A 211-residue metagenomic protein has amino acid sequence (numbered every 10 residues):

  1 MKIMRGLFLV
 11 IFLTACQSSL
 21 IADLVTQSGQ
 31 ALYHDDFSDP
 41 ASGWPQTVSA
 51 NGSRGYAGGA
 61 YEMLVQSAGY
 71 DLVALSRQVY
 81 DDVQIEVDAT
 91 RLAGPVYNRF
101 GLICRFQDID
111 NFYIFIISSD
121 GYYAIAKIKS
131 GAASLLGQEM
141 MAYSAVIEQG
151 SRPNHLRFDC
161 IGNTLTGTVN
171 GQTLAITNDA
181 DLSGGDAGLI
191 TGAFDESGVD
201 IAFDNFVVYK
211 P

Functional and structural regions predicted by a protein language model:
T14-A15: C-terminal motif of bacterial Sec signal peptides marking the signal peptidase cleavage site
I21-V48: Extracellular carbohydrate-recognition regions
F37, D204-V208: Extracellular beta-strand elements of beta-rich domains used for carbohydrate recognition/degradation or cell-matrix
P40-G69: Extracellular glycan-recognition surfaces and repeat-rich motifs
V65-S130: Secretory/extracellular carbohydrate-interaction modules and structurally similar beta-sandwich "look-alikes"
R152-T166: Localized edge beta-strand/strand-to-loop motifs within extracellular or lumenal beta-rich domains
T168-T173: Short strand-turn-strand beta-turns centered on an Asx-Gly dipeptide
T177-N205: Flexible glycan-contacting loops in extracellular carbohydrate-active proteins
